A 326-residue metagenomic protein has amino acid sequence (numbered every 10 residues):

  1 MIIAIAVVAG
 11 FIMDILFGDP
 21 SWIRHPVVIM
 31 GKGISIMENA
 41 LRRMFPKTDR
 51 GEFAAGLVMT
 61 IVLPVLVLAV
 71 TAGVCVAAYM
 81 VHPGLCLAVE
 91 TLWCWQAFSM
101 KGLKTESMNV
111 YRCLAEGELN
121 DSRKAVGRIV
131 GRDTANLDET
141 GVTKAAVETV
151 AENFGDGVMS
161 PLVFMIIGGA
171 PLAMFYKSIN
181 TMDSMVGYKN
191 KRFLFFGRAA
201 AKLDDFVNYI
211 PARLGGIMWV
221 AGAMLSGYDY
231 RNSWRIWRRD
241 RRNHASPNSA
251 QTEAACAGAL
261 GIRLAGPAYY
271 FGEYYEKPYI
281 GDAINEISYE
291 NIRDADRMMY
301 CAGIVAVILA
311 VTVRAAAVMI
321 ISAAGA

Functional and structural regions predicted by a protein language model:
M1-F175, I179, G187-A326: Hydrophobic alpha-helical transmembrane segments
